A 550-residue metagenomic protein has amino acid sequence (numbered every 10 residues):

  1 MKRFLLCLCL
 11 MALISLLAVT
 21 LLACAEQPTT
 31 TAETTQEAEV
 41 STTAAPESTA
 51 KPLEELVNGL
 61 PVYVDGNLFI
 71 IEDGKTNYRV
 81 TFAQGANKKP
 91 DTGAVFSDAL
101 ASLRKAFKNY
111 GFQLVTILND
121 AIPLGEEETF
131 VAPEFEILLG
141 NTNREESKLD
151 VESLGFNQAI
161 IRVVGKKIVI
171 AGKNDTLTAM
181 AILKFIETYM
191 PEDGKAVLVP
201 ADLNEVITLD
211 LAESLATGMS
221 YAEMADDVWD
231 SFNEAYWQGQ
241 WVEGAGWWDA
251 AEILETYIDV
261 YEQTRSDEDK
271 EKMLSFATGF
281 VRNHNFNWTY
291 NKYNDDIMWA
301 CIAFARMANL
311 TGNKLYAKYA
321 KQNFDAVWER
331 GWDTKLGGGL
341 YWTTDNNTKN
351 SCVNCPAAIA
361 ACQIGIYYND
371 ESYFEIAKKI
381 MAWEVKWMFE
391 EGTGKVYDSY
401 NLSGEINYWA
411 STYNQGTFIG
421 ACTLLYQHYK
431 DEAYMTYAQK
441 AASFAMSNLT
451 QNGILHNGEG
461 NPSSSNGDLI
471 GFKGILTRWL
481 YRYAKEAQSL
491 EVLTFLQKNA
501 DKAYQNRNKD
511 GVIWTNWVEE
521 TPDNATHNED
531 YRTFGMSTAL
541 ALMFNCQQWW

Functional and structural regions predicted by a protein language model:
M1-L6: Positively charged n-region of N-terminal signal peptides that target proteins for export
T20-A23: C-terminal motif of bacterial Sec signal peptides marking the signal peptidase cleavage site
A25-Q27: Bacterial signal peptide processing site
T42-P46, A50-S214: Solvent-exposed alpha-helical segments and adjacent loops that form catalytic or protein-interaction surfaces
A216-T256, V260-D295, A308, K349 (+2 more regions): CBM-like carbohydrate-recognition segments
K270-Y367, E371-K378: Extended ligand-binding groove/face enriched in aromatic
N354-A357, A361-I364, Y373-L425: Active-site cradle of extracellular carbohydrate-active enzymes
G416-Y429, Y434-T450: Oxyanion-binding "anion nests"
